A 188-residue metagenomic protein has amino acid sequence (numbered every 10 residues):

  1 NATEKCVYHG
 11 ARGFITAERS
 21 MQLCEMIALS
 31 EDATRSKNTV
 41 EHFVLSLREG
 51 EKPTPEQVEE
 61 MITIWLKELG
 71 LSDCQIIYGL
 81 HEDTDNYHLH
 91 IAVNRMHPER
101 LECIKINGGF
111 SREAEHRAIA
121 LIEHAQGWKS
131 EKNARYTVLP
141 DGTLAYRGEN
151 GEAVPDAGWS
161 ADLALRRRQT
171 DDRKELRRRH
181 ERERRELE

Functional and structural regions predicted by a protein language model:
N1-E188: N-terminal nicking endonuclease/strand-transfer module with a His-rich metal-binding environment and a catalytic Tyr
